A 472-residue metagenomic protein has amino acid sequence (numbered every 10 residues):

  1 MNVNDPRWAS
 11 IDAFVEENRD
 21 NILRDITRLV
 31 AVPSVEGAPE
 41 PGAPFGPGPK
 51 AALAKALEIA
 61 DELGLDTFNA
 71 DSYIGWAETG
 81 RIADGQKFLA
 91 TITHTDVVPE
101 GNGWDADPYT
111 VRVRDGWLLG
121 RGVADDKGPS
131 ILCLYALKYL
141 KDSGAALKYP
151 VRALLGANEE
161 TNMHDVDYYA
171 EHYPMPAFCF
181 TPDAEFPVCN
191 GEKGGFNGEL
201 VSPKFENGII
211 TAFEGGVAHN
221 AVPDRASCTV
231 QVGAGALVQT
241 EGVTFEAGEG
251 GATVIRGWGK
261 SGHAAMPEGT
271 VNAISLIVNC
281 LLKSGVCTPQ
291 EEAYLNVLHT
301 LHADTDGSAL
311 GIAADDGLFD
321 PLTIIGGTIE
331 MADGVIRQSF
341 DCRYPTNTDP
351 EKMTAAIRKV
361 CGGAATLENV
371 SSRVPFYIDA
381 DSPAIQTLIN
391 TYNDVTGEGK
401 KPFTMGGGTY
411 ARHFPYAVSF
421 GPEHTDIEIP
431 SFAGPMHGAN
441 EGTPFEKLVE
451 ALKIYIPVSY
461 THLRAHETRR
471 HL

Functional and structural regions predicted by a protein language model:
N2-A90, D96-E100, R337-S339, K447: N-terminal helical capping/dimerization or prosegment-like subdomains of hydrolases acting on amide or phosphate bonds
F14, N390-Y392, E398-S459: Zn-dependent metallopeptidase/amidohydrolase metal-coordination segment
E62, Q86-L155, T161, A433-K447: Active-site metal-coordination/substrate-binding segment of hydrolases, especially metallo-dependent peptidases
E160, V166-T346: Midchain, well-structured core segments that form catalytic/ion-binding scaffolds
L237-G242, M353-V360: Short amphipathic alpha-helices in soluble, non-transmembrane regions that often serve as interface/regulatory elements
A303-S308, I378-T391: Short, low-order "capping/linker" segments at domain edges
T366-Y377, D381-A384: C-terminal structural cap/anchor segments
T461-H471: Conserved small/polar residues in nucleotide/adenosyl-binding loops
